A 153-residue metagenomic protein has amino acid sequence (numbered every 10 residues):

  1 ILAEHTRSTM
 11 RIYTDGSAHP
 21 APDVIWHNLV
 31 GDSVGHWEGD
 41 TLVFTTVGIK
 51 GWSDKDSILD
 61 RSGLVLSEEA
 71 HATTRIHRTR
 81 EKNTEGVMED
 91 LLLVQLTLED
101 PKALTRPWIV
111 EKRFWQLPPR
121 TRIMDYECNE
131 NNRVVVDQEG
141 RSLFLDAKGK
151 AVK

Functional and structural regions predicted by a protein language model:
I1-K153: Hydrophobic small-molecule pocket/channel-lining residues, especially in calycin-type beta-barrels
